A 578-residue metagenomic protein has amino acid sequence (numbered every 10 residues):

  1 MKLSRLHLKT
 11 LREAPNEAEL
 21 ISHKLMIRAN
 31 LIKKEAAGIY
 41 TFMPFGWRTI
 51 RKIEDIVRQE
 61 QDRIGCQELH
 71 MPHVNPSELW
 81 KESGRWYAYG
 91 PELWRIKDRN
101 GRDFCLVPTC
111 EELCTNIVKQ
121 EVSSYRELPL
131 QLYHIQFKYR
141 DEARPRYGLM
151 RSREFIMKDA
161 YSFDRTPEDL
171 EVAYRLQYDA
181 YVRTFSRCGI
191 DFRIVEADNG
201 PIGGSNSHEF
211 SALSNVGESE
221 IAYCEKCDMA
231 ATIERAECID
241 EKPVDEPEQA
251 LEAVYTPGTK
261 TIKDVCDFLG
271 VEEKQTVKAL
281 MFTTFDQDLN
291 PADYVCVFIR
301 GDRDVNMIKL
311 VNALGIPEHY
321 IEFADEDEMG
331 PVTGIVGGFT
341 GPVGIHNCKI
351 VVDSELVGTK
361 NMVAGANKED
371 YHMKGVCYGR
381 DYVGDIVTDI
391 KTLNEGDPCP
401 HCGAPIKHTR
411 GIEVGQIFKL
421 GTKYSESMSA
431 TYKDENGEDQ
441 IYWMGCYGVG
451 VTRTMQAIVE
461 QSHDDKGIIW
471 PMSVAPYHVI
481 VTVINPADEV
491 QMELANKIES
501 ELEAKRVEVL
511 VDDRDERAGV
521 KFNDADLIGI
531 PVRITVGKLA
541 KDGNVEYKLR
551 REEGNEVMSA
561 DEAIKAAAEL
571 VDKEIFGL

Functional and structural regions predicted by a protein language model:
M1-L578: NTP/phosphate- and nucleic-acid-binding module
